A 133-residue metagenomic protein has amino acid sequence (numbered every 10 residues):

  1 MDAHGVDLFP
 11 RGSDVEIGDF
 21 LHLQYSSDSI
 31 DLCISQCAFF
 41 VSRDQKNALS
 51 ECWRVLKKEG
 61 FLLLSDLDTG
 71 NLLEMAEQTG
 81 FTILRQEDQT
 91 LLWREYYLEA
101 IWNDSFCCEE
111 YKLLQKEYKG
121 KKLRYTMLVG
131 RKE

Functional and structural regions predicted by a protein language model:
M1-L23: Class I SAM-dependent methyltransferase SAM/SAH-binding core
Y25, I30-D31: Local beta-strand N-terminus motif with an aromatic residue
I34: A conserved beta-strand element that flanks and buttresses the S-adenosyl-L-methionine
C37-S42: A short His-aromatic
K46-F61: A short glycine-rich, Lys/Arg-flanked "PGG" loop and its adjoining helix->strand segment in the class I
T69-G80, L84-Q86: Short alpha-helix
E87-E133: Conserved Class I S-adenosyl-L-methionine
